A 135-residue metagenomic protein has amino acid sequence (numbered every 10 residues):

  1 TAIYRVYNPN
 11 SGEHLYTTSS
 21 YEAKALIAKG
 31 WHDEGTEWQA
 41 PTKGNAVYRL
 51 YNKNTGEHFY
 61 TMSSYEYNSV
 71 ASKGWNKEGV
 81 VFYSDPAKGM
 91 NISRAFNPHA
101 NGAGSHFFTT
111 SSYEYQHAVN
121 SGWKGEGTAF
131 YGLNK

Functional and structural regions predicted by a protein language model:
T1-K135: Extracellular glycan-binding segments that recognize GlcNAc-based cell-wall polysaccharides
